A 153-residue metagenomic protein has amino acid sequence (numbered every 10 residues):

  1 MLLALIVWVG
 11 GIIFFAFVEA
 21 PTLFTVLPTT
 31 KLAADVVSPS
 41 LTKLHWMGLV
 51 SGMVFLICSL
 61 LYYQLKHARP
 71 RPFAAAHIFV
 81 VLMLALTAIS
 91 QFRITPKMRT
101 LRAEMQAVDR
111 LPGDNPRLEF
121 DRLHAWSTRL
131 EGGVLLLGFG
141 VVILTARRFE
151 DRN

Functional and structural regions predicted by a protein language model:
M1-F55, S59-A74, R99-D121, N153: Interfacial loop at the N-terminal end of multi-pass membrane proteins
M1-I6, A75-V81, G138-L144: Alpha-helical transmembrane segments and their helix-start/interface "positive-inside/aromatic belt" motifs in integral
I6-V9, F79-I94: Hydrophobic alpha-helical membrane-insertion segments
V18, I89, R93-P96, G140: Transmembrane alpha-helix boundary/anchor motif
L27, R93, L144-R147: Helix-loop junctions at the membrane-solvent interface of multi-pass transporters, primarily the C-terminal
M53, L130-R147: Selective detector of the "anchor" transmembrane alpha-helix that sits immediately C-terminal
F73-A85, R122-W126: Alpha-helical membrane-spanning segments of integral membrane proteins, especially the hydrophobic core of TM bundles
T87, Q91, T128-L135: Alpha-helical transmembrane segments of helical membrane proteins, especially in multi-pass transport, channel
